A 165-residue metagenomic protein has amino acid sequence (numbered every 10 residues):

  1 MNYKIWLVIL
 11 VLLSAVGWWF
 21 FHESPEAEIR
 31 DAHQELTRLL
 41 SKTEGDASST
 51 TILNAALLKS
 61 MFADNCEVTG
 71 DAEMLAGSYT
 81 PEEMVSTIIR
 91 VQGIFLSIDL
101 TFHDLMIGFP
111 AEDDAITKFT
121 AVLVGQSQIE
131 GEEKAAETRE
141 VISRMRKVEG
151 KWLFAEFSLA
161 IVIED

Functional and structural regions predicted by a protein language model:
K4-W6, D114-K118, E133-D165: Short beta-strand edge/turn micro-motifs at domain boundaries
W6-S60: Short, low-complexity N-terminal intrinsically disordered segments enriched in polar/charged residues
E28, D46-T50, A76-T80, E133 (+1 more regions): Extracytoplasmic/periplasmic, Sec-exported soluble proteins
T37, A56-L75: Short, solvent-exposed secondary-structure junction/capping segments
T37-E44, F62-C66, I88-F95: Sec/Tat-exported extracytoplasmic proteins
A63, F102-D104, F154: Hydrophobic residues on conserved beta-strands that form the core of alpha/beta folds
E83-E130: Surface-exposed, charged secondary-structure patches
